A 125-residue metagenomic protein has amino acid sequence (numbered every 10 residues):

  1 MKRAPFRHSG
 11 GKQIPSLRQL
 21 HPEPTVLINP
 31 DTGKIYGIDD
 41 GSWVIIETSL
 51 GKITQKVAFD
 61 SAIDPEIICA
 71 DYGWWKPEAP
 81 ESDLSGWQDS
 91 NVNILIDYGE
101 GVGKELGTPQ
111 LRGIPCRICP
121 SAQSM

Functional and structural regions predicted by a protein language model:
P5-R7, G11-L27, D31-M125: Long, contiguous, secondary-structure-rich segments that constitute the structural scaffold of globular domains
